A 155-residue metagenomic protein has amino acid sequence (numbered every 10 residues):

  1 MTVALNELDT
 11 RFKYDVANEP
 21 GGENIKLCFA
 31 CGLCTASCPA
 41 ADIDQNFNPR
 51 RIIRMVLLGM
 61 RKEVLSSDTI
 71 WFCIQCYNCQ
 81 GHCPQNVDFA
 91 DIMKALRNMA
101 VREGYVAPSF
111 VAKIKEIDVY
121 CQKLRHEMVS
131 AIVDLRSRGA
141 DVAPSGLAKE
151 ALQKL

Functional and structural regions predicted by a protein language model:
A4-E19, I43-I70, F89-K123: Ferredoxin-type iron-sulfur electron-transfer modules in oxidoreductases and energy-metabolism complexes
E19, C28, R50, S67 (+3 more regions): Surface-exposed loop/turn and secondary-structure junction residues enriched for glycine/proline
G22, N46, V142-S145: Electropositive phosphate-/nucleotide-binding environments in soluble metabolic enzymes
N24-A41, V56, S67-V87: Cysteine-centered iron-sulfur cluster-binding motifs in ferredoxin-type domains/subunits of redox enzymes
S37, S66-S67, S109, S130 (+2 more regions): Generic serine detector
G81-M93, E116-L155: Short flanking/linker segments adjacent to small metal-binding domains or redox-active Cys/His motifs
